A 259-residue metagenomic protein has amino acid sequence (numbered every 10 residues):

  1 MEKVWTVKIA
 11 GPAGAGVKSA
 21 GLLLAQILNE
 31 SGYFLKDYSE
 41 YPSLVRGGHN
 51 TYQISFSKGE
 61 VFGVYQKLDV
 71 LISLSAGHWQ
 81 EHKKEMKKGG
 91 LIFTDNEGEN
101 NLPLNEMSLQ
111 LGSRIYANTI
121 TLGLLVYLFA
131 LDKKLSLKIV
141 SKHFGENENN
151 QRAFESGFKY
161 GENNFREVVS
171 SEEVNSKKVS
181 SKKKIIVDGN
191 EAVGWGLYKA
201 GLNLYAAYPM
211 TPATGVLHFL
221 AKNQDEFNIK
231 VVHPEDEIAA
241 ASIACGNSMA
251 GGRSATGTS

Functional and structural regions predicted by a protein language model:
M1-A200, L204: Active-site cofactor/cluster-binding pocket
T6, Y198-L204, Q224-N228, M249-A255: Short, surface-exposed connector motifs at secondary-structure boundaries
P12, S39-P42, K184-G189, Y208-M210 (+2 more regions): Active-site nucleophile and cofactor-binding loops and adjacent substrate-binding regions of central metabolic enzymes
G21, L217-G251: Glycine-rich phosphate/ribose-binding loops and adjacent secondary-structure elements that form binding surfaces
L44-V45, A213-T214, A221: Short secondary-structure capping/turn micro-motifs that flank functional sites
R46, G63-D69, F227-K230, G251-T258: Short, basic, glycine/proline-bearing loop/turn elements
L74, H78, K84-M86, D236-I238 (+1 more regions): Phosphate/diphosphate-binding loops
T121-V126, E191-K199, T214-H218, A239-M249: Contiguous, well-ordered alpha-helical segments that form the cores/surfaces of helical PPI scaffolds
